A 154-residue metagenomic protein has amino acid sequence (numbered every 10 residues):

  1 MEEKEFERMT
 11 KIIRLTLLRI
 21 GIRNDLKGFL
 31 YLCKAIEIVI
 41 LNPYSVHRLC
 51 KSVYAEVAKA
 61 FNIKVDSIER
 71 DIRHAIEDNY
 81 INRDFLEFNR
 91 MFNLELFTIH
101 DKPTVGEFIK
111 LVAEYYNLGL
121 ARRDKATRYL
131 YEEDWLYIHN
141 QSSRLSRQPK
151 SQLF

Functional and structural regions predicted by a protein language model:
M1, Y137, S146-F154: N-terminal regulatory/sensing modules of transcriptional regulators
M1-T10: Basic/polar, acidic-poor N-terminal "presequence/leader" segments that form or can form short amphipathic helices
M9-R70, E87-N89, H100-D101: Conserved mixed alpha/beta catalytic, RNA-binding, or beta-rich assembly cores of soluble enzyme, regulatory
F61, R70-R73, E77, I81-S143: C-terminal engagement/docking regions of AAA+ P-loop ATPases
